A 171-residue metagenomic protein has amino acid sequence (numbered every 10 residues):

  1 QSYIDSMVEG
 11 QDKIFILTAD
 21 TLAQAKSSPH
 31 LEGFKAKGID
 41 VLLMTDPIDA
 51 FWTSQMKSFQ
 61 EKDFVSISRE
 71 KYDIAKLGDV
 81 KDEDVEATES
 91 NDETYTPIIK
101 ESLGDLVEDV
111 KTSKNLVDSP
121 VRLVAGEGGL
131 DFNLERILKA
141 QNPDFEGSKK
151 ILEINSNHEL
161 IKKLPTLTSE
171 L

Functional and structural regions predicted by a protein language model:
Q1-L171: Long, intrinsically disordered, charge-dense linkers/tails
